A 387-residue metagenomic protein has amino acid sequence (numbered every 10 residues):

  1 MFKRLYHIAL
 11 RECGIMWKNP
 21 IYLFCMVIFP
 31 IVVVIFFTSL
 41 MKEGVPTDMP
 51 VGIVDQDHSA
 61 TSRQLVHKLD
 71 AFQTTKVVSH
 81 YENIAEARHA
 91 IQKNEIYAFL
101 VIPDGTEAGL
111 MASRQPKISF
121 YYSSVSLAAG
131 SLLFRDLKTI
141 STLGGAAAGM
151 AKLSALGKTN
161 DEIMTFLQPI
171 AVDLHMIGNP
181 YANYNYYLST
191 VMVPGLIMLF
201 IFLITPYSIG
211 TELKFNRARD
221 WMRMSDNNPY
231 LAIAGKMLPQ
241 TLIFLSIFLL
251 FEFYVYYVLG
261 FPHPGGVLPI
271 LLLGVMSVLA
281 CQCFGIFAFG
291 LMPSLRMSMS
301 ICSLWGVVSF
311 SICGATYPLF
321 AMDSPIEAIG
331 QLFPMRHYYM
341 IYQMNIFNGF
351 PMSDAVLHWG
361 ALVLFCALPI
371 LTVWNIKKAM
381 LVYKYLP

Functional and structural regions predicted by a protein language model:
M1-Y186, W374, K378-A379, L386-P387: Extracytoplasmic/periplasmic domains immediately adjacent to an N-terminal transmembrane anchor in multi-pass membrane
F2, Y6-L10, Y186, S225-D226 (+5 more regions): Alpha-helical membrane-protein architecture signal
P20-I21, Y230, R296: Residues that define the loop-to-transmembrane-helix transition and helix capping in multi-pass membrane transporters
L23, V27, L196, T241-L249 (+3 more regions): Hydrophobic alpha-helical transmembrane bundles that constitute the permease/transmembrane domains of multi-pass
M26-V27, T190, G314, G330: Hydrophobic alpha-helical transmembrane segments of integral membrane proteins, especially lipid-exposed positions
V32-I35, H175-V255: Hydrophobic alpha-helical transmembrane segments of multi-pass membrane transport proteins
H58, L250-Y254, P262-P387: Membrane-spanning alpha-helical segments of multipass transporters and channels
